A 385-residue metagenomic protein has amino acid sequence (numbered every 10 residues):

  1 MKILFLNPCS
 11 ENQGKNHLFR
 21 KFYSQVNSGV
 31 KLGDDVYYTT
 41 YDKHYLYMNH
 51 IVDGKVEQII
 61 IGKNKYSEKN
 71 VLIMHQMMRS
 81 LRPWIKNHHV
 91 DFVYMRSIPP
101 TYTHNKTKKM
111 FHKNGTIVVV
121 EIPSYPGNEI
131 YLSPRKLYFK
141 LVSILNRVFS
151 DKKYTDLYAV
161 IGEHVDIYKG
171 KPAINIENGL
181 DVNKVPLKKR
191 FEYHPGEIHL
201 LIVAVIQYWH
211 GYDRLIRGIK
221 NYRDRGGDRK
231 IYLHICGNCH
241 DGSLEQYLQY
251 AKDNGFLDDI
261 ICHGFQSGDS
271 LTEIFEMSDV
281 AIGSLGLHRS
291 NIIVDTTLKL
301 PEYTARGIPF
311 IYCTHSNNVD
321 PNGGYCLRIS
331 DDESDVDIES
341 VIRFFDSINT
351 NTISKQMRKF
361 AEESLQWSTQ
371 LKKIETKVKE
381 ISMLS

Functional and structural regions predicted by a protein language model:
L4, E192-H210, I216-I219, H234: Conserved donor-binding/catalytic core segment of Leloir-type glycosyltransferases
N7-N12, S28-I73, W84, V165-I167 (+1 more regions): N-terminal strand-loop element at the rim of the active site of nucleotide-sugar-dependent glycosyltransferases
N16, H210, D269-E273, A281-T304 (+1 more regions): Nucleotide-sugar-dependent
H17, D332-V336, D346-I381: A charged, aromatic-enriched C-terminal amphipathic alpha-helix characteristic of glycosyltransferases across folds
S24-N27, R79-R82, Y102-T103, K109-K113 (+3 more regions): Membrane-proximal helix-turn-helix segments that form the acceptor-binding/catalytic region of lipid-linked
H164, G179: Carbohydrate-associated surface elements
G237, E245-E273, M277-V280: Nucleotide-activated donor-binding/catalytic signature segment of Leloir-type glycosyltransferases, i.e., the conserved
V319-F344: Change "using UDP/GDP/dTDP sugars" to "using nucleotide sugars
